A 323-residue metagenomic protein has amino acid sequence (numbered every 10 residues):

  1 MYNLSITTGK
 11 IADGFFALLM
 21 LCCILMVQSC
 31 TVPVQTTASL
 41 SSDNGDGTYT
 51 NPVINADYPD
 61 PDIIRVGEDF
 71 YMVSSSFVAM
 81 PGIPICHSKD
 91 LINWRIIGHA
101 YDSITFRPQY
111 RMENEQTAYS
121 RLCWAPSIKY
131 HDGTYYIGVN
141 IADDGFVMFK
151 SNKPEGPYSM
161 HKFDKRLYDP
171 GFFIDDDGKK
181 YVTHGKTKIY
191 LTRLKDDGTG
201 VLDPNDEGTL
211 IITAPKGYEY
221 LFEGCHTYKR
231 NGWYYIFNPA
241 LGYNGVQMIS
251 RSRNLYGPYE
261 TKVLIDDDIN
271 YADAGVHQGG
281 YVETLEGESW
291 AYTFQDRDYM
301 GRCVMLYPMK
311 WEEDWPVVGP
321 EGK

Functional and structural regions predicted by a protein language model:
N3-A17: Bacterial N-terminal signal peptides that target proteins for export
L4, I24-L25, V32: Residue-level detector of bioactive/disordered segments in secreted/extracellular proteins and virion assembly
A17-Q28: Bacterial N-terminal signal peptides
C30-K323: Carbohydrate-active catalytic/glycan-binding domains of CAZyme proteins, especially the secreted or lumenal ectodomains
